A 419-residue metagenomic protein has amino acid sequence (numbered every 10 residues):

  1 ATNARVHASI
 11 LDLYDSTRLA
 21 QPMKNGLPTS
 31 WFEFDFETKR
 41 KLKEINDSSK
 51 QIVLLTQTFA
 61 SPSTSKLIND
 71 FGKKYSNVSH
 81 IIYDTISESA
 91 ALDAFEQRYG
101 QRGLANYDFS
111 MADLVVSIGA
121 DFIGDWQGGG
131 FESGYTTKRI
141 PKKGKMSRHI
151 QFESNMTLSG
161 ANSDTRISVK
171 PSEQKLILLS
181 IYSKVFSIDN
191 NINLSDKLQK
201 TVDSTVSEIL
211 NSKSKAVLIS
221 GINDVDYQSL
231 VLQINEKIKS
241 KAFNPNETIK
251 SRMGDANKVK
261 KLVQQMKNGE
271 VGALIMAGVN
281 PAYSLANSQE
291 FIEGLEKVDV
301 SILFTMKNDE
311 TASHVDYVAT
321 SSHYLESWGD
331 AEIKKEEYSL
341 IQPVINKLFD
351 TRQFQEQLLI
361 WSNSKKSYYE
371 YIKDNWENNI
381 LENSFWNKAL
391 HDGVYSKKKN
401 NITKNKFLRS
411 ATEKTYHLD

Functional and structural regions predicted by a protein language model:
A1-N190, D196: N-terminal export/assembly segments and adjacent metallocofactor-ligating motifs of anaerobic energy-metabolism
Y107-L114, S147, M156-D419: Domain-level signature for respiratory redox metalloenzymes
